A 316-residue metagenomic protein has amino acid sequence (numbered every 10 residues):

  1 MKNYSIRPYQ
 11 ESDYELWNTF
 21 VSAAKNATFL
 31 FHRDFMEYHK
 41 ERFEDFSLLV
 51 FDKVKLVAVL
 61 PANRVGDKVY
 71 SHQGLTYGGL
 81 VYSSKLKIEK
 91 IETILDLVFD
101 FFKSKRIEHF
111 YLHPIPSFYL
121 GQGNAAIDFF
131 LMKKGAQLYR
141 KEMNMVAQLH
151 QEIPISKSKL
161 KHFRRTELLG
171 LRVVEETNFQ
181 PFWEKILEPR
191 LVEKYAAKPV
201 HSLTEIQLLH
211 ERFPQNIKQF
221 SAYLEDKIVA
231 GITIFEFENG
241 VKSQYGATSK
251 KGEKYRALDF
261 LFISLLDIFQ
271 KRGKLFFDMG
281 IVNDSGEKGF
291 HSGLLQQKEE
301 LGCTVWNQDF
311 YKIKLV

Functional and structural regions predicted by a protein language model:
M1-E11, W306, K314-V316: Short, Lys/Arg-enriched, disordered terminal segments
Y4-K53, L60-K68, P116-E142, V146-G252: A conserved beta-strand-loop-helix scaffold within acyl/acetyltransferase catalytic domains
K40, V69-H72, E287-F290: Short glycine-biased active-site loop of nucleotidyltransferases that positions the nucleotide triphosphate and helps
F43-D45, S104-I107, I217, K271-K274: Short, high-confidence coil segments that cap the C-terminus of an alpha-helix and link into the following beta-strand
L60-A62, V81-S83, E92-F99, N216-V316: Aromatic (often tryptophan-rich) hydrophobic motifs at membrane interfaces
Q73-Y77, R140, W306: Short, solvent-exposed loop/turn segments at the edges of secondary structure
L75-G121: A gly/proline- and charged-residue-enriched helix-loop-helix capping module
L112, K141, E176, M279 (+1 more regions): Residue-level detector of family-conserved "landmark" positions at structurally sensitive sites
